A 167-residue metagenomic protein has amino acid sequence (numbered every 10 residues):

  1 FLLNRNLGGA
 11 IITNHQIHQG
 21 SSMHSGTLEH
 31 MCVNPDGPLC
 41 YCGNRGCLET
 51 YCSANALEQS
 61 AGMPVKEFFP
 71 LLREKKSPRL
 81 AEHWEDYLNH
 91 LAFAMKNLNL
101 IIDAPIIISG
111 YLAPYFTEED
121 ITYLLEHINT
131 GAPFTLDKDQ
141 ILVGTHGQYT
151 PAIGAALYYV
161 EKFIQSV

Functional and structural regions predicted by a protein language model:
F1-L48, N55, Y158-V167: Phosphate-binding/catalytic loop of phosphoryl-transfer enzymes
L39, L48-V167: ATP-binding/phosphotransfer module of carbohydrate and carboxylate kinases, centering on a glycine-rich
